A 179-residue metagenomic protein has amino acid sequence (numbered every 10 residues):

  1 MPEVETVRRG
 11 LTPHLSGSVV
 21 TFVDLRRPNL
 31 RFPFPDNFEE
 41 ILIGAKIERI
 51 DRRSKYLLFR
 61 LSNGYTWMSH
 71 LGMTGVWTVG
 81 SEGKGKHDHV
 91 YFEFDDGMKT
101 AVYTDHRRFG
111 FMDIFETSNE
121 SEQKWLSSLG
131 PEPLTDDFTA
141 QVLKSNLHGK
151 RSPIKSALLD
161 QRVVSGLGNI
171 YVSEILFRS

Functional and structural regions predicted by a protein language model:
M1-S179: Structured catalytic/nucleic-acid-binding cores of DNA maintenance enzymes
